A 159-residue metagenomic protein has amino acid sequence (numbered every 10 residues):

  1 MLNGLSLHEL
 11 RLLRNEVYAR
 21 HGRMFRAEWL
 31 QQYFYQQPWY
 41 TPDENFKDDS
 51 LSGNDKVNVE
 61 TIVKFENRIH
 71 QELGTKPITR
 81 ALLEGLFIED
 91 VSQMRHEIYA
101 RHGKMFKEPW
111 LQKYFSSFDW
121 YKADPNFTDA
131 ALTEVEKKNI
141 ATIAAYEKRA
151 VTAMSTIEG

Functional and structural regions predicted by a protein language model:
M1-G159: Post-signal-peptide mature chains of secreted/extracellular proteins
